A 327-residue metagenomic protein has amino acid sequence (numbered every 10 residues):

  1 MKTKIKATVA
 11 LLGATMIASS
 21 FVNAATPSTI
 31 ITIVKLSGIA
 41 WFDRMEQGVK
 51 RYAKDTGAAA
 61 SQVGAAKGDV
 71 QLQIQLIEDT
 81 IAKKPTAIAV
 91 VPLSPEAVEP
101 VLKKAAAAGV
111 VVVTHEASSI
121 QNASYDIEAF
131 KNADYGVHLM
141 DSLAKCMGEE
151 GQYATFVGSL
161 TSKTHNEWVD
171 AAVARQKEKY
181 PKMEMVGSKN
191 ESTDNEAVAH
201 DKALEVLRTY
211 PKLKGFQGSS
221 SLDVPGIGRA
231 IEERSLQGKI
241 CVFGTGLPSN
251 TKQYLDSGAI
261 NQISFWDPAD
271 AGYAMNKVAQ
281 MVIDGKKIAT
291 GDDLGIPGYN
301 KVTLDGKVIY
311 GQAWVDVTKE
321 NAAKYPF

Functional and structural regions predicted by a protein language model:
M1-N23: Gram-negative bacterial Sec-dependent N-terminal signal peptides
V22-F327: A residue-level marker of the well-folded mature domains of exported/periplasmic proteins
